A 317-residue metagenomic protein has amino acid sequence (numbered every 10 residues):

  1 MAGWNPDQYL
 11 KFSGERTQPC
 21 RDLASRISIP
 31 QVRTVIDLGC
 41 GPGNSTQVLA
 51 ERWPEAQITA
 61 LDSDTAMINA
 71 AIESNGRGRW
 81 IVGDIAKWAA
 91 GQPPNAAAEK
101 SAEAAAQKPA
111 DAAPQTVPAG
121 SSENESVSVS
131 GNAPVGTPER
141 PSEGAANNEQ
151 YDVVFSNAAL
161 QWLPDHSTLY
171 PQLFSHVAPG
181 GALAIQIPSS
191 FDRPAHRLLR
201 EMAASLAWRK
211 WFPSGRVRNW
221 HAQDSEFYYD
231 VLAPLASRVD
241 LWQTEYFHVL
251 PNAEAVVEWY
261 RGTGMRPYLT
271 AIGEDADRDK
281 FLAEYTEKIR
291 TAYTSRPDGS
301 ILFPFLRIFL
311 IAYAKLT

Functional and structural regions predicted by a protein language model:
A2-T17: Class I SAM-dependent methyltransferase Rossmann-like catalytic core, especially the SAM/SAH-binding loop
E15-T34, V48: Conserved alpha-helix/loop element of class I SAM-dependent methyltransferases that forms part of the SAM/SAH-binding
T34-L38, P42-P94, T168: Class I SAM-dependent methyltransferase SAM/SAH-binding core
N44, R216-T317: Conserved Class I S-adenosyl-L-methionine
A90-N95, A146-V154: A short acidic, Gly/Pro-enriched loop at the edge of an enzyme's catalytic core that lines a small-molecule cofactor
D152-S167, S189: A short SAM/SAH-binding and catalytic strip from SAM-dependent methyltransferases
S167, F174, G180-P251, E274: Conserved catalytic/acceptor-binding region of the Class I
